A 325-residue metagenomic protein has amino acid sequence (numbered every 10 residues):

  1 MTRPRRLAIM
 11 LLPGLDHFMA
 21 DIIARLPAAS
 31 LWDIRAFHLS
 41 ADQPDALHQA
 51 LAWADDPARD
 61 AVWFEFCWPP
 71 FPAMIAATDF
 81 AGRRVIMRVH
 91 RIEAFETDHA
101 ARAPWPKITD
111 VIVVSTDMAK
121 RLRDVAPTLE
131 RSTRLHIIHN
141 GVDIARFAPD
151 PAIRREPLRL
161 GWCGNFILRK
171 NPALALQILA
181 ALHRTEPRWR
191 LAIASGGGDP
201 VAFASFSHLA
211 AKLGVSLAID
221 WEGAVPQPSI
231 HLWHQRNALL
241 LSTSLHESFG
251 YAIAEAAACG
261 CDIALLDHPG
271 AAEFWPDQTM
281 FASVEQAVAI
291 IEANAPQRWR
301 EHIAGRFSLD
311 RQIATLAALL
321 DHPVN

Functional and structural regions predicted by a protein language model:
H17, R146, E292-N325: A charged, aromatic-enriched C-terminal amphipathic alpha-helix characteristic of glycosyltransferases across folds
H38-S40, R190-S205, G223: Glycosyltransferase donor-sugar binding loop
F95-A100, H139-P157: Acidic anion/phosphate-binding donor-loop and adjacent secondary structure in glycosyltransferase catalytic cores
T97, I108-R134, V142-I144: A short, active-site helix/loop in glycosyltransferases that binds the activated sugar's phosphate group
A152-K170, L176-L179, H183, A192: Conserved donor-binding/catalytic core segment of Leloir-type glycosyltransferases
A204-A224: Nucleotide-activated donor-binding/catalytic signature segment of Leloir-type glycosyltransferases, i.e., the conserved
A224-V225, L232-N237: Short alpha-helical donor nucleotide-sugar binding micro-motif in glycosyltransferases
L245: Aromatic "clamp/platform" in nucleotide-sugar-dependent glycosyltransferases that forms part of the donor/acceptor
